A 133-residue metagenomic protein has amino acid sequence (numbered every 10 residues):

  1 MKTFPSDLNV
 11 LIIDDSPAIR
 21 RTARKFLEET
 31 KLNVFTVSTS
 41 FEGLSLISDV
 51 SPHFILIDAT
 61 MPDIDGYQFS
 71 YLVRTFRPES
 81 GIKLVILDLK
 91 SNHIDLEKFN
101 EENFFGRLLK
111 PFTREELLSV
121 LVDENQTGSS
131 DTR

Functional and structural regions predicted by a protein language model:
P17-F35: Two-component/phosphorelay signaling modules centered on CheY-like receiver
K31-S38, L46, L108: Short hydrophobic/Thr-rich beta-strand motif most characteristic of the beta2 strand and flanking loop of CheY-like
T36, D63-I64: Residue-level signal for the "D+5" position in two-component response regulator receiver
V50-L56: Active-site beta3 strand of CheY-like receiver
D58, D88: Active-site residues of response regulator receiver
P62, N92: The feature encodes the CheY-like receiver
F112-L121: C-terminal output helix
